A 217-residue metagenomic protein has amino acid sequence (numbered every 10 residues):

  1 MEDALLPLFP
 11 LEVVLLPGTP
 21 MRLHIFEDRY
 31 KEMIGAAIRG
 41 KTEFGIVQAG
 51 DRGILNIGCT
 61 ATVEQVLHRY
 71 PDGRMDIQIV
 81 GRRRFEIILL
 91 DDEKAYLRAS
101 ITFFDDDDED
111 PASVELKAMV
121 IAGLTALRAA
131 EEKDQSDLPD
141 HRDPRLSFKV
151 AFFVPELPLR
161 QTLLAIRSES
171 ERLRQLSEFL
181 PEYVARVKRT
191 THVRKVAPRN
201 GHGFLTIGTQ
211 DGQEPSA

Functional and structural regions predicted by a protein language model:
M1-A217: N-terminal low-complexity, acidic/polar interaction/targeting segments
